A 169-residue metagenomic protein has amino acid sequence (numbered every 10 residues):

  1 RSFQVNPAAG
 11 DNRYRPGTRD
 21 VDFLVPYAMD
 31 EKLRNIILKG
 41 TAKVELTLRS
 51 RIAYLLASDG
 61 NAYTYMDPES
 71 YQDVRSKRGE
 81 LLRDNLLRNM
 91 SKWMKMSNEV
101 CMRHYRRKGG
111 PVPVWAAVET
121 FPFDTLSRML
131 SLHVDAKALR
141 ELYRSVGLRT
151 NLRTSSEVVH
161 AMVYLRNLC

Functional and structural regions predicted by a protein language model:
S2-L168: Long, contiguous internal "core" modules enriched in hydrophobic/ aromatic residues
